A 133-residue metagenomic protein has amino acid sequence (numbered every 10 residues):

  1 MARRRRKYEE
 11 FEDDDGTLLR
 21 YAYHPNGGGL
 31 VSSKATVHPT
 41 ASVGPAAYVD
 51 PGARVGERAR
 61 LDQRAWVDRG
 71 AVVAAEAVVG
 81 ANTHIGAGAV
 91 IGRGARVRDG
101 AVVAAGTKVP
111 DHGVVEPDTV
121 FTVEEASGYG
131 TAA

Functional and structural regions predicted by a protein language model:
A2-L30, R69-A71, A75-A133: Glycine-rich hexapeptide-repeat left-handed beta-helix
K7, V43-P45, D62-R64, G80-A81: Phosphate-binding glycine-rich loops and adjacent basic patches that engage nucleotide phosphates, nucleic-acid
G29-R60, A133: Short, contiguous, helix-prone interaction/anchoring segments in small proteins
D50, G56, D62-Q63, D68-R69 (+2 more regions): Alpha-helical adaptor scaffolds
